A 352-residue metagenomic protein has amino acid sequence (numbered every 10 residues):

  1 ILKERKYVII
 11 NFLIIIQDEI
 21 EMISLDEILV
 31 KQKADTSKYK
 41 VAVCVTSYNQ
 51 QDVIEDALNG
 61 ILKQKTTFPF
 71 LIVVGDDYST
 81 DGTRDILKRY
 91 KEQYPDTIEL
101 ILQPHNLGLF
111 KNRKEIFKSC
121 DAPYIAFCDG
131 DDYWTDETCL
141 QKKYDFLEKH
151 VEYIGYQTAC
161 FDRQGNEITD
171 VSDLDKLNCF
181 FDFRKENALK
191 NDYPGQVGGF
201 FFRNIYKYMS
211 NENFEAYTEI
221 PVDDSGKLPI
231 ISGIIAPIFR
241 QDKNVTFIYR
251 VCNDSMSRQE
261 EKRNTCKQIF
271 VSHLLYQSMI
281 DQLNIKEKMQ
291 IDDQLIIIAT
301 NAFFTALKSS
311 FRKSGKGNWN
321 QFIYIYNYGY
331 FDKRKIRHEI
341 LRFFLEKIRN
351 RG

Functional and structural regions predicted by a protein language model:
L13-G60: N-proximal low-complexity "stem/linker" segments adjacent to membrane-targeting elements
N59-P69: Short, acidic, metal-binding catalytic loop of nucleotide-sugar glycosyltransferases
D76-D85, H105, D129: A conserved acidic beta->alpha catalytic loop
Q103-C120: Glycine-rich, basic loop-to-helix element that forms the pyrophosphate-binding segment of sugar-nucleotide handling
I125: Short aromatic/hydrophobic "clamp" motif used to bind/position activated sugar donors
T138-D170: Conserved donor NDP-sugar-binding/catalytic core segment of glycosyltransferases
D175-R263: Conserved nucleotide-sugar donor-binding catalytic segment
I220-D224, V245, Y249-N253, R258-M289 (+1 more regions): Catalytic core of nucleotide-sugar-dependent glycosyltransferases
